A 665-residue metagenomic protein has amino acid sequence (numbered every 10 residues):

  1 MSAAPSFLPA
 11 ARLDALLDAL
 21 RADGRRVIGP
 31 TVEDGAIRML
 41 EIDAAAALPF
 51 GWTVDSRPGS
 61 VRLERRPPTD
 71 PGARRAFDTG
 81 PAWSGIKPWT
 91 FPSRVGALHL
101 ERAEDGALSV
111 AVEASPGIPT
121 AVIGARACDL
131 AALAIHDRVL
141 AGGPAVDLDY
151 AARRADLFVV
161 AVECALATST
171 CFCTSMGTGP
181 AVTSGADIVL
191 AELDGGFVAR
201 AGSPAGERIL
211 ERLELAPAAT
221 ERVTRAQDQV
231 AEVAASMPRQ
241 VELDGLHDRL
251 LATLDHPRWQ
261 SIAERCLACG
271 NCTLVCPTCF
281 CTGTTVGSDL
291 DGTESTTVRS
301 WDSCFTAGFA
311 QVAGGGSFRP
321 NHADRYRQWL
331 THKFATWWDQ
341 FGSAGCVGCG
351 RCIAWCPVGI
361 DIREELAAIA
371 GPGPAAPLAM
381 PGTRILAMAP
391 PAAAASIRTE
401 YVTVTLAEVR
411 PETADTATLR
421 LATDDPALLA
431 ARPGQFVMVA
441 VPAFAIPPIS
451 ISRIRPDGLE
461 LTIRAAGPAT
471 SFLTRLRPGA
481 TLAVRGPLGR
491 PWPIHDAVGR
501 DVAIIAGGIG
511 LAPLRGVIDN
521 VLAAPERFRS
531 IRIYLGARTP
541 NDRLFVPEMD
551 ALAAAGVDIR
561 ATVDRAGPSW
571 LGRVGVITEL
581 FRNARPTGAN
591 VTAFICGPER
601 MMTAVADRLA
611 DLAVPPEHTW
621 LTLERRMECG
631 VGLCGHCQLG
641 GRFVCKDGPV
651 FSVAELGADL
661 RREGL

Functional and structural regions predicted by a protein language model:
S2-R249, W259, R475, R532-R543 (+5 more regions): Iron-sulfur-associated redox domains of electron-transfer enzymes in respiratory and anaerobic energy metabolism
S115-V122, R154, H256-G270, K333-C349 (+1 more regions): Immediate flanking context of iron-sulfur cluster ligation sites
R126-A131, T174, E264-G283, R299-V312 (+4 more regions): Local cysteine-cluster metal-coordination motifs and their immediate loop/turn environment, predominantly Fe-S cluster
E221-D244, L274, L290-H322, T562 (+2 more regions): A broadly conserved sequence feature marking short terminus-proximal activation segments in nucleic acid-centric
L243-E264, T282-T383, D607-D611, V653 (+2 more regions): Ferredoxin-type iron-sulfur electron-transfer modules in oxidoreductases and energy-metabolism complexes
P391-A480, A537-T539, R565: Ferredoxin-reductase
P468-E628: FNR/FR-type flavoprotein reductase catalytic core
